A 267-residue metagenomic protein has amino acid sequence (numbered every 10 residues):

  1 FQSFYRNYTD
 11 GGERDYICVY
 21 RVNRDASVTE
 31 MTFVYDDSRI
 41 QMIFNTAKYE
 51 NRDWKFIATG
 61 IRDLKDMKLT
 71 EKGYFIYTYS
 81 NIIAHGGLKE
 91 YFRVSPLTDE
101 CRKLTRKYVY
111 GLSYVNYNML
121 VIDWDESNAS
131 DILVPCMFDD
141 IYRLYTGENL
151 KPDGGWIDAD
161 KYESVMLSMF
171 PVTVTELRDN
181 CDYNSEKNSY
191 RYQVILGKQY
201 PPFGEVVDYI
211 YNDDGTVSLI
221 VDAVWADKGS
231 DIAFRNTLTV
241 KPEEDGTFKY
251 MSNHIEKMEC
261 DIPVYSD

Functional and structural regions predicted by a protein language model:
F1-D267: Mature, Sec-exported extracytoplasmic domains of Gram-positive
